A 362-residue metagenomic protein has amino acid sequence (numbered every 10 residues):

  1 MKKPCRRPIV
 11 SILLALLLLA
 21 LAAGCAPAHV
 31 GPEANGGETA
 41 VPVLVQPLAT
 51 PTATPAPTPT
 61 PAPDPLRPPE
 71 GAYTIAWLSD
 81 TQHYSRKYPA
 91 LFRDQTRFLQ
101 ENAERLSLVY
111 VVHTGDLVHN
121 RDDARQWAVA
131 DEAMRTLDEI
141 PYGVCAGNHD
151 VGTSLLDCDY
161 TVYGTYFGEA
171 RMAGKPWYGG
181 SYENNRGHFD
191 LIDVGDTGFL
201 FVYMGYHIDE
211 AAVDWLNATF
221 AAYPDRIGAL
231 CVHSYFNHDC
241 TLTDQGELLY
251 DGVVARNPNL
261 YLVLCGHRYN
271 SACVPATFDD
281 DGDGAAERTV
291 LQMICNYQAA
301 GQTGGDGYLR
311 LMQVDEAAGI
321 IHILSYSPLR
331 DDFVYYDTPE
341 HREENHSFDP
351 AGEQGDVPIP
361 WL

Functional and structural regions predicted by a protein language model:
K2-L13: Bacterial N-terminal signal peptides that target proteins for export
I12-A22: Bacterial N-terminal signal peptides
A22-T39: Sec-dependent signal peptide cleavage junction
A40-R125: N-terminal active-site segment of His-dependent metallophosphoesterases
T74-S79, H83, L108-T114, V118-H119 (+10 more regions): Structural recognition of the beta-strand scaffold that forms the well-ordered cores of secreted hydrolase catalytic
Q100-Y110, R186, G198-G282: His/acidic metal-ligating clusters that form di-metal
D123-D214, P275-C295, R310-Q313, G355-V357: Extended active-site neighborhood of metal-dependent phosphoesterases/phosphodiesterases
V274-L362: Binuclear metal-dependent phosphoesterase catalytic core
